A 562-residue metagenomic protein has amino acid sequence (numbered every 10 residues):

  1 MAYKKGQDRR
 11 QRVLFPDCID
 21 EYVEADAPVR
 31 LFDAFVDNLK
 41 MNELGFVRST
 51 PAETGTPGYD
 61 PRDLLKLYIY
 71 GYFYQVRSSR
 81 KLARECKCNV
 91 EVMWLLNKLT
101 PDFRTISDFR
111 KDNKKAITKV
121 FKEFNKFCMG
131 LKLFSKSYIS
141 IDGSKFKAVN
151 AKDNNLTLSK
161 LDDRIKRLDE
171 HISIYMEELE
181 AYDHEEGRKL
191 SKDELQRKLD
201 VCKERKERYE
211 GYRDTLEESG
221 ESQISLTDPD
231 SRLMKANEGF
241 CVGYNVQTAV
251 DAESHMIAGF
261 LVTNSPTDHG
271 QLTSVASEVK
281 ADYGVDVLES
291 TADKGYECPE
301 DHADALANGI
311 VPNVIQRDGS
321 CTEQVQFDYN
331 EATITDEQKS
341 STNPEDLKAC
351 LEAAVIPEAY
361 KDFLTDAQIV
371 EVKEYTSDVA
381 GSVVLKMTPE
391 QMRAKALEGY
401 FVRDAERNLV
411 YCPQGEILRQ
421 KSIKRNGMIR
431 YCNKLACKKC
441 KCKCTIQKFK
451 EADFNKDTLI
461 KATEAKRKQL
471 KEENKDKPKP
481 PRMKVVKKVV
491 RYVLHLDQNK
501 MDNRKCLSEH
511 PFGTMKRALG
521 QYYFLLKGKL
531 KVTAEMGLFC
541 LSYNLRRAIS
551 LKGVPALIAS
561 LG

Functional and structural regions predicted by a protein language model:
M1-R30: Hydrophobic alpha-helical membrane-insertion signals
M1-Y3, T50-G55, L496-N499: A ubiquitous short alpha-helical element
K5, Y68, Q75-C88, L99-G562: Anion-binding and metal-coordination hotspots
V13, L64-L65, K122: A generic alpha-helix surface/boundary motif
A25-I69: Basic, short loop/linker segments at the boundary and entry of helix-turn-helix/winged-helix-like folds
